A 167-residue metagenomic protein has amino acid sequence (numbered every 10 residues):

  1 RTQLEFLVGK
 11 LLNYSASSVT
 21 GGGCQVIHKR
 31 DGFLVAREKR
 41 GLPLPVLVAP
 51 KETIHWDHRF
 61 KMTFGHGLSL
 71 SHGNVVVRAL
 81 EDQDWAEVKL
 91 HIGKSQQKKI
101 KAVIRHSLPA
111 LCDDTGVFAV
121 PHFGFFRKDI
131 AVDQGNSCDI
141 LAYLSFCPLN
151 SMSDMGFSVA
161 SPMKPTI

Functional and structural regions predicted by a protein language model:
R1-I167: AMP-forming adenylation/ATP pyrophosphatase catalytic core
